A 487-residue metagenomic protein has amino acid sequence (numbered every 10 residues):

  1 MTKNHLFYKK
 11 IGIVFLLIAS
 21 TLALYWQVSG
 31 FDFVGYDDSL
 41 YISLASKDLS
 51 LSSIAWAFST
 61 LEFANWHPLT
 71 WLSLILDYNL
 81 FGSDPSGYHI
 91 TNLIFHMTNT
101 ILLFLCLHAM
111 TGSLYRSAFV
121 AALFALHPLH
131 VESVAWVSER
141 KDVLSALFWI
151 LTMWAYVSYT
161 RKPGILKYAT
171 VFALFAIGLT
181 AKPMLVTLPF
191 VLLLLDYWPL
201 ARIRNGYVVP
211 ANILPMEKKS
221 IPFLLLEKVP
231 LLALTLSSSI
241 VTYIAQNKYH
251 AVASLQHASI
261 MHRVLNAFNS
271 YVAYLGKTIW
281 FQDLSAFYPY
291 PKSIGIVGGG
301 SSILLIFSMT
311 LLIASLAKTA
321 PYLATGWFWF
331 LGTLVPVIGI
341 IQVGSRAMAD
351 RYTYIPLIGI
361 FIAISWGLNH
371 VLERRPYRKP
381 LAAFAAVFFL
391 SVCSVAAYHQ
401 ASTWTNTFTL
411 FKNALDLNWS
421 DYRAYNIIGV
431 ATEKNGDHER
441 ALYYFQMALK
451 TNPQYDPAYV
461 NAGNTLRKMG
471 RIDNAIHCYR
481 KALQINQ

Functional and structural regions predicted by a protein language model:
M1-N461, K468: Polytopic membrane enzymes that build or remodel cell-surface glycoconjugates and lipids
G470-Q487: Short, intrinsically disordered, charge-balanced linker/junction segments flanking boundaries in proteins
